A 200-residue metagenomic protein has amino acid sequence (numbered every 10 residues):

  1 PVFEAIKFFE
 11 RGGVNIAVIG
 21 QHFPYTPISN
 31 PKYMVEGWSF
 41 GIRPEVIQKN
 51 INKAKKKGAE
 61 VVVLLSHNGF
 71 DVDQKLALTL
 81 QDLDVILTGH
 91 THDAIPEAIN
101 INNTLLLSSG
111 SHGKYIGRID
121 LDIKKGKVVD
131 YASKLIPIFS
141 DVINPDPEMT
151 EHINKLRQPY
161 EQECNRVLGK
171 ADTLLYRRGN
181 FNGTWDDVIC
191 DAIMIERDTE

Functional and structural regions predicted by a protein language model:
P1-Q158, N180-A192: Acidic, metal/ion-coordinating pockets
V62-L65, Q162-K170, E200: Flexible, glycine/charged-enriched surface loops at secondary-structure junctions
H152-P159, E163, L174, E196: Residues that form generic nucleotide/phosphate-binding pockets
E163-T184: Glycine-rich phosphate/diphosphate-binding loops and the adjacent beta-loop-alpha structural elements that coordinate
A192, E196-E200: Glycine-rich, aromatic-lined ligand/substrate-binding cores of catalytic and carbohydrate-binding domains
